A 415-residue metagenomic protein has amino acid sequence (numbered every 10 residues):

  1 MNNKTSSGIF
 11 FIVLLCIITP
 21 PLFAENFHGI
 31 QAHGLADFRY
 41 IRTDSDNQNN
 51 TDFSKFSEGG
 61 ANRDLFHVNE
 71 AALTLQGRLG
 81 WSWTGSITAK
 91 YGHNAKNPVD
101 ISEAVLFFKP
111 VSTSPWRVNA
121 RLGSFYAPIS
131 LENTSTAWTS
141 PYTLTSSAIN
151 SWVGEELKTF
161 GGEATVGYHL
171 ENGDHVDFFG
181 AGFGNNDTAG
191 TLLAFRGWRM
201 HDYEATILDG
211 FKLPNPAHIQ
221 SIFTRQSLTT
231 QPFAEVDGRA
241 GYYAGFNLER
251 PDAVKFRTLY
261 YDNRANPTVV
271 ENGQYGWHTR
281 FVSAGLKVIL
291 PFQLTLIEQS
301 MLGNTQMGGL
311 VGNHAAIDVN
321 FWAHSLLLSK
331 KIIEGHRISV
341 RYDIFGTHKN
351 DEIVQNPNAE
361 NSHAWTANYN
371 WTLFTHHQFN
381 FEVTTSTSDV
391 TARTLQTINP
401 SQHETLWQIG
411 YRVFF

Functional and structural regions predicted by a protein language model:
M1-F10: Bacterial N-terminal signal peptides that target proteins for export
S7-G8, I17, A284, L326: Compositionally biased regions
L14-N62, N186-T191, F195-I219, P232 (+3 more regions): Outer-membrane beta-barrel biogenesis signature
T19-P20, A127, L290: Hydrophobic alpha-helix-in-membranes signature
N26-T43, N62-R196, N247-P251, L327-I332 (+4 more regions): Outer membrane beta-barrel
H28, S45-N47, G60, V105-F108 (+3 more regions): Outer-membrane beta-barrel pore domains
F108-A120, E156-L326: Signature for the C-terminal beta-barrel architecture of outer-membrane proteins
